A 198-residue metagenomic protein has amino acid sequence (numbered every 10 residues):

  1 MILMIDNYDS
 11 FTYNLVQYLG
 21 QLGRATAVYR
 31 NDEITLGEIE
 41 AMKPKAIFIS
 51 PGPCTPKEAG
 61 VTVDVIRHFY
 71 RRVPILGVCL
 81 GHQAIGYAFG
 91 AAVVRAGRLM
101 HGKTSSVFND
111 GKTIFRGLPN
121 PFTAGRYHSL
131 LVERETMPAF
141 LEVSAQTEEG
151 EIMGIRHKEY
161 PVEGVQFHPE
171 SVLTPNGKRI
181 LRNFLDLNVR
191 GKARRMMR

Functional and structural regions predicted by a protein language model:
M1, P74-L76, A92, E142 (+1 more regions): Proline-centered loop/turn at the N-terminus of a beta-strand
I2-I5, D9-G77, F89, V189: Flexible gly/pro-rich beta->alpha loop and the following alpha-helix that scaffold active-site loops
T26-V28, V93, V143: Generic structural signal for residues in well-ordered beta-strands
P44-G117, T123, L181-N183: Cysteine-nucleophile active-site neighborhood
C79, H128, H168: Histidine-centered divalent metal-coordination motifs
T113-E159: Catalytic beta-strand/loop cores that center a nucleophilic Ser/Cys/Thr and support acyl-enzyme chemistry
P121, G164-P175: Phosphate-binding/catalytic loops
V172-R198: Acyltransferase
